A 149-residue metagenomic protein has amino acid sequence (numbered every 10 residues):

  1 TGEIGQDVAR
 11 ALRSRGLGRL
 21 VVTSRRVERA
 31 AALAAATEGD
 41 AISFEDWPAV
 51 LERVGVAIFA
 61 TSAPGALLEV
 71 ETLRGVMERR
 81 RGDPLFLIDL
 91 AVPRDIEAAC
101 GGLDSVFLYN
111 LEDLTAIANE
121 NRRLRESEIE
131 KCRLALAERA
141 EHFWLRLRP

Functional and structural regions predicted by a protein language model:
T1-R13, L17, V22-R25: Glycine-rich adenosine-cofactor-binding loop
E3, V27, P64-G65, V92-D95 (+1 more regions): Conserved nucleotide-binding/hydrolysis micro-motifs of P-loop NTPases
A9-R10, A34-A35, E69-L73, A98-G101: Short amphipathic alpha-helical segments
R15-L17, A36, G82, L103: Short, well-ordered coil/turn elements that cap or connect secondary structure elements
L17-W47, L67-L68: Adenosine-nucleotide cofactor-binding segment
A31-L33, E52-V54, A116-R122: Short, charged, surface-exposed secondary-structure boundary motifs
G39-L73, E78-I88, V92-P93: Rossmann-like NAD(P)-binding element
R74-P149: Adenosine-phosphate binding glycine-rich loop
